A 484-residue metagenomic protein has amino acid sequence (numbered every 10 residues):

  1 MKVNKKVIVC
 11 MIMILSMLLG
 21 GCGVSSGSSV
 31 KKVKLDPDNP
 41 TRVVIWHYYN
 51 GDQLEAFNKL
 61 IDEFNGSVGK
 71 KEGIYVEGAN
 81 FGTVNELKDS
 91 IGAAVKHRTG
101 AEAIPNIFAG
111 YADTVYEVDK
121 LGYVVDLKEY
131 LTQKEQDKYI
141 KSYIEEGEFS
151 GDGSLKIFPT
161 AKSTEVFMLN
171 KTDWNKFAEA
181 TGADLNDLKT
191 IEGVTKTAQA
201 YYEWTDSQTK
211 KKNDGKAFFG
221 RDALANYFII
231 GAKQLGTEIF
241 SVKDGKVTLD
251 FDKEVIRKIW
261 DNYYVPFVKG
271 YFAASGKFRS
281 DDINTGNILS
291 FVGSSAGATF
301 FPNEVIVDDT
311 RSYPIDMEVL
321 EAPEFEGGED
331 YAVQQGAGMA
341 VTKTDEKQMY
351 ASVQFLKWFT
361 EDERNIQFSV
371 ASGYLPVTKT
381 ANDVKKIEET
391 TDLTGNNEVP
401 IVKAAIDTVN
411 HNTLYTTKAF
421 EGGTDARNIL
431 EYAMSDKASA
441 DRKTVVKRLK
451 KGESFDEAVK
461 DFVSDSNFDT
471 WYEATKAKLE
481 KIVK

Functional and structural regions predicted by a protein language model:
M1-V43, S466-K484: Short, low-complexity disordered leader/linker segments with a strong preference for bacterial N-terminal type II
K31, K88, G110-V166, K210-K211 (+3 more regions): Hinge/lid segment of periplasmic solute-binding proteins
G69-S142, F177, L289-S290, D308-R311: Extracytoplasmic "Venus flytrap"/periplasmic binding protein-like
K96, V268-K269, D308-T380: Extracytoplasmic/periplasmic substrate-recognition and gating elements
K128-Y139, A183-D187, A217-F219, T237-K258 (+3 more regions): Short, solvent-exposed loop/beta-turn-alpha elements that line the ligand-binding surface or hinge of extracytoplasmic
S150-T160, E165, E192-T248, I288: Extracytoplasmic/periplasmic solute-binding protein
T195-Y202, V242-G276, A322: Glycine-centered hinge/linker elements that transmit conformational signals in sensory and ligand-binding systems
I406-K484: Conserved C-terminal helix/tail region of periplasmic/extracytoplasmic solute-binding proteins
